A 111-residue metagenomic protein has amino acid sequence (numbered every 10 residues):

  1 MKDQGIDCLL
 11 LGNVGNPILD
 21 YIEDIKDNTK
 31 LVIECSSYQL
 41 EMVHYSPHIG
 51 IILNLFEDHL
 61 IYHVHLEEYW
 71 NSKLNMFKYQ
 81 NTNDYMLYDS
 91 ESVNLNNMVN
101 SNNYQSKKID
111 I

Functional and structural regions predicted by a protein language model:
M1, G5, I22, N102: Active-site catalytic pocket residues across diverse enzymes, especially alpha/beta-hydrolases
M1-G15: Walker A (P-loop) phosphate-binding motif
G12, L19, W70-L74: Generic alpha-helical structural signal
V14-P17, I52: Compositionally biased, intrinsically disordered low-complexity regions
P17-D24: Conserved phosphate-binding catalytic cores of ATP/NTP-utilizing and phosphoryl-transfer enzymes
I25-I111: Flexible active-site lid/hinge loop adjacent to a nucleotide/diphosphate and Mg2+-phosphate binding pocket
